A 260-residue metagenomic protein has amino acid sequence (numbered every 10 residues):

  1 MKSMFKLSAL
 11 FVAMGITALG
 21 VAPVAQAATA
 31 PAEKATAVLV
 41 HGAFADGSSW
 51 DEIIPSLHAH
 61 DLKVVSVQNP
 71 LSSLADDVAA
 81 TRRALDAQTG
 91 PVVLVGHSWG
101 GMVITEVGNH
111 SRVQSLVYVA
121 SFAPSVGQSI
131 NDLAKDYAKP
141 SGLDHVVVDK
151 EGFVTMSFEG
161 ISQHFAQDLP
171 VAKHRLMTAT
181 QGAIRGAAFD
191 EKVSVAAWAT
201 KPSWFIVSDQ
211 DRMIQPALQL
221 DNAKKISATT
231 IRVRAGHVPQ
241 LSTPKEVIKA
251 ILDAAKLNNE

Functional and structural regions predicted by a protein language model:
M1-F11: Bacterial N-terminal signal peptides that target proteins for export
A9-G20: Bacterial N-terminal signal peptides
A30-T89: Active-site catalytic motif of lipid deacylating hydrolases and related acyltransferases
V95-G100, I104: Gly/Ala-rich beta-loop-alpha elbow adjacent to hydrolase catalytic centers
N109-V113, V117-F158, R185-A188: Flexible "cap/lid" loop of the alpha/beta hydrolase fold
L176-W198: Active-site nucleophile elbow and catalytic-triad environment of alpha/beta-hydrolase enzymes
F205-V207: Short beta-strand/loop motif that positions the catalytic acidic residue of the alpha/beta-hydrolase fold
D209-A235, L241, A254: Conserved loop-alpha-helix segment in the C-terminal half of the alpha/beta-hydrolase fold that carries the catalytic
